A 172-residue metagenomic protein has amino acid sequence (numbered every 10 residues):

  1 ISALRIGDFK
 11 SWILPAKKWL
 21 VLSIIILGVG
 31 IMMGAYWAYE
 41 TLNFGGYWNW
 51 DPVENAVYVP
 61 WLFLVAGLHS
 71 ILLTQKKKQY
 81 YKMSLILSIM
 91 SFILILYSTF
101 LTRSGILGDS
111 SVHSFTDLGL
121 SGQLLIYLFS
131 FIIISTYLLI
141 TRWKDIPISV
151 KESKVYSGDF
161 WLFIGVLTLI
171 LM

Functional and structural regions predicted by a protein language model:
I1, A56-I71, Q123-K144, L169: Hydrophobic cores of alpha-helical transmembrane segments in multi-pass inner/ER membrane proteins, independent
L4, I31, A35-L42, I71-Q75 (+2 more regions): Transmembrane helix-loop junctions and nearby membrane-interface residues
L4-I25, L73-I89, G119-G122, K151-I164: Membrane-interfacial loop-to-helix junctions in multi-pass inner-membrane proteins
D8-F9, M32-E54, L101-L124, S149-K154 (+1 more regions): Membrane-interface interhelical loops and short amphipathic "cap" helices that link adjacent transmembrane segments
K17-I24, Y47-L62: Individual alpha-helical transmembrane segments in multi-pass integral membrane proteins
S23-M32, S91-S98, W161-M172: Alpha-helical transmembrane segments of multi-pass integral membrane proteins
A66-G67, L72-I95, S114, L125-Y137: Phosphate/diphosphate-binding loops
S98-H113, F131-I146, T168-M172: Specific lipid-exposed transmembrane alpha-helices and their immediate membrane-water interface residues in multi-pass
